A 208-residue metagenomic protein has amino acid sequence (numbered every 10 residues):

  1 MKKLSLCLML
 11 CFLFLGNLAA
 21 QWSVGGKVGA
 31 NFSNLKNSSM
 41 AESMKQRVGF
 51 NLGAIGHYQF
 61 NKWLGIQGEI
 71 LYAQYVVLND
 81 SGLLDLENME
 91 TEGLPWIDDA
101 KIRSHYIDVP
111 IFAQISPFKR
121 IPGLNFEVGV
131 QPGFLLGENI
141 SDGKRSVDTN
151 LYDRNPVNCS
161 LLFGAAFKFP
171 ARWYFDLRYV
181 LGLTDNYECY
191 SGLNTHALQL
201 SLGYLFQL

Functional and structural regions predicted by a protein language model:
W22, L64-I66, I121-L124, A171-L177: Repeated loop/turn-to-beta-strand initiation elements of outer-membrane beta-barrel proteins
W22, Q46-F50, R103-V109, V157-L161 (+1 more regions): Residues that define the transmembrane beta-barrel architecture of outer-membrane proteins
S23, N31, F167, N194-L208: Outer-membrane beta-barrel "beta-signal"
G26-V28, G68, I111, F126-V130 (+3 more regions): Membrane-embedded beta-strand positions of outer-membrane beta-barrel proteins
A30-N34, Y72-V76, I115-P117, V130-E138 (+2 more regions): Transmembrane beta-strands of outer-membrane beta-barrel pores
L35-M44, Q74-H105, L136-N155, D185-S191 (+1 more regions): Flexible, solvent-exposed loop segments that connect beta-strands
I55-H57, F112-S116, A166-K168, D176 (+1 more regions): Transmembrane beta-barrel domains of outer membrane proteins
N61, A73, F118-P122, P170-R172 (+1 more regions): Outer-membrane beta-barrel channels and translocator barrels
